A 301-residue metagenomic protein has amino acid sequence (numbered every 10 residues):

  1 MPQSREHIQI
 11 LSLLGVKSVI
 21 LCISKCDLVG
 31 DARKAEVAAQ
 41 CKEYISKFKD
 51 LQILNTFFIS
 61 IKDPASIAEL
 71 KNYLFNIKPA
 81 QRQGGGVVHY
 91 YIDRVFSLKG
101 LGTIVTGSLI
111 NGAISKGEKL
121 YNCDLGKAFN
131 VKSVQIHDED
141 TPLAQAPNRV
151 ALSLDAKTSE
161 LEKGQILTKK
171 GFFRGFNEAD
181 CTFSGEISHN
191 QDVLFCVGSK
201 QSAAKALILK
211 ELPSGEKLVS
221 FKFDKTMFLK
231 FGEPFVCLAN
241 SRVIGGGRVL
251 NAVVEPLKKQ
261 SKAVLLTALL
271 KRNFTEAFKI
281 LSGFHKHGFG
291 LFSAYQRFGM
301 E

Functional and structural regions predicted by a protein language model:
M1-I53: Conserved C-terminal guanine-recognition region of P-loop GTPase G domains, centered on the G4
M1-R5, D31-A38, P64-K71, H89 (+1 more regions): Amphipathic alpha-helical transducer elements in NTP-driven molecular machines
L13, K47, N76, Q296-R297: Residues at alpha-helix termini
S18, L28-E36, Q40-E43, T158-E301: C-terminal effector modules of nucleic-acid-centric enzymes and ribosome-associated factors
K25, I61, S108, V197 (+1 more regions): Conserved residues at beta->alpha junctions
K25, V95, V134, A239-N240: Fold-independent oxyanion-binding glycine-rich loops and adjacent beta-strand/coil segments at enzyme active sites
E43-I187: Conserved catalytic-core segments of large NTP-driven translation/proteostasis enzymes
